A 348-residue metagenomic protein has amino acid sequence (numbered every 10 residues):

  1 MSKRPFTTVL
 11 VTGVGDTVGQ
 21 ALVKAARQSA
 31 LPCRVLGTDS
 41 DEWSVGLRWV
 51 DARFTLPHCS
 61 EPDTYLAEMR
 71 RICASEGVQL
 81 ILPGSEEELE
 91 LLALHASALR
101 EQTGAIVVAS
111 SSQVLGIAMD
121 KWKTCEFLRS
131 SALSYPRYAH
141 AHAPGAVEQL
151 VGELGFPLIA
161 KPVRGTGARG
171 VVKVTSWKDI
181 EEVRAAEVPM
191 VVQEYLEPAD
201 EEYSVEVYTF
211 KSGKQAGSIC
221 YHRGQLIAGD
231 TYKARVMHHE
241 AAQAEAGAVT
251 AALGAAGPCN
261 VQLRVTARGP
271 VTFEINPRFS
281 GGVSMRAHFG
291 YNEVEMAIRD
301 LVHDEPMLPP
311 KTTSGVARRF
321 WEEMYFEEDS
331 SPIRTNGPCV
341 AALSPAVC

Functional and structural regions predicted by a protein language model:
M1-V108: ATP-binding N-terminal substructure of ATP-dependent carboxylate-amine bond-forming enzymes
G77, G104, G155, E187-V188 (+1 more regions): Residue-level detector of structured alpha->beta connecting loops
V114-A199, T209-K214, E240: Active-site nucleotide/adenylate-binding loops and adjacent lid/helix of ATP-dependent enzymes
A168, G224-G229, K233-A234, N276-G290: Glycine-rich phosphate/pyrophosphate-binding beta-alpha loops
V174-G254, R264-V265, G269-V271: Phosphate-binding site of ATP-dependent enzymes
A251-H288: Conserved metal-phosphate-binding beta-hairpin within the catalytic cores of diverse ATP-dependent phosphoryl-transfer
E295-C348: Peripheral (often C-terminal) accessory segments that flank ATP-dependent C-N-forming ligase machineries
